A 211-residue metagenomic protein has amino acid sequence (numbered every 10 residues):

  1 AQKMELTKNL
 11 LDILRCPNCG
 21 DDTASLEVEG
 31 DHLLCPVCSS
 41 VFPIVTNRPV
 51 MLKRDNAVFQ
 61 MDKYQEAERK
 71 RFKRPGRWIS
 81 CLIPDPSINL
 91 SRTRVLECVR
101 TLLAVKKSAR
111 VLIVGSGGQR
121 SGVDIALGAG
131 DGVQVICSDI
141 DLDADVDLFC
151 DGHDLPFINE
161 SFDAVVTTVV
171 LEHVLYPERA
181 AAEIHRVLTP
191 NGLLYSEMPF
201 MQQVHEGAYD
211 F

Functional and structural regions predicted by a protein language model:
Q2, S91, F162, P190 (+1 more regions): Short, intrinsically disordered, charge-balanced linker/junction segments flanking boundaries in proteins
Q2-L155, A164: Conserved N-terminal segment of class I S-adenosyl-L-methionine
D154-N159, R186: Short conserved loop adjoining the S-adenosyl-L-methionine
D163-L175: A short SAM/SAH-binding and catalytic strip from SAM-dependent methyltransferases
L175-R179, E206: Short N-terminal helix/helix-N-cap motif within the alpha/beta-hydrolase-1
E178-L193: A short glycine-rich, Lys/Arg-flanked "PGG" loop and its adjoining helix->strand segment in the class I
L193-F211: Conserved class I S-adenosyl-L-methionine
